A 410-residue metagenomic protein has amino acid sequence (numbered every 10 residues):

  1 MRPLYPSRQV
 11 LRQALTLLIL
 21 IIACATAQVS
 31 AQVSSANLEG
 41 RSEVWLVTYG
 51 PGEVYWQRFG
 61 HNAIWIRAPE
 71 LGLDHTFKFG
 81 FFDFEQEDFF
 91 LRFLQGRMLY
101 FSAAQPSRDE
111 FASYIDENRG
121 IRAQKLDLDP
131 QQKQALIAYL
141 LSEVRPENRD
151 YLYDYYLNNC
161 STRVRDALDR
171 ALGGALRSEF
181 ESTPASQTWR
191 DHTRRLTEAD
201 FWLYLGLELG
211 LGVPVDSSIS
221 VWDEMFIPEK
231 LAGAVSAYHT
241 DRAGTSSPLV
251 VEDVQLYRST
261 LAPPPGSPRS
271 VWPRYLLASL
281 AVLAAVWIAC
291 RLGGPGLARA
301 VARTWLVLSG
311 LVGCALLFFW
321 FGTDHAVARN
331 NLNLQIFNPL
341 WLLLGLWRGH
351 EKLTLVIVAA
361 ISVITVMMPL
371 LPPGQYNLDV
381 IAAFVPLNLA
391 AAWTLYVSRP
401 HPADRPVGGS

Functional and structural regions predicted by a protein language model:
R2-T16: Bacterial N-terminal signal peptides that target proteins for export
R8-V10, A27-A31: Low-complexity, intrinsically disordered tandem-repeat tracts enriched in small residues
R12-L15, R274, T304, V356-I357: Alpha-helical transmembrane segments of integral membrane proteins
A14-T26: Bacterial N-terminal signal peptides
V29-P264: Soluble extramembrane regions of membrane proteins in the secretory/endomembrane system
Y238-A326, N330: Core alpha-helical transmembrane segments of integral membrane proteins
C290, R303, V307-S410: Generic detector of multi-pass transmembrane helix bundles and their immediately adjacent loops in polytopic membrane
